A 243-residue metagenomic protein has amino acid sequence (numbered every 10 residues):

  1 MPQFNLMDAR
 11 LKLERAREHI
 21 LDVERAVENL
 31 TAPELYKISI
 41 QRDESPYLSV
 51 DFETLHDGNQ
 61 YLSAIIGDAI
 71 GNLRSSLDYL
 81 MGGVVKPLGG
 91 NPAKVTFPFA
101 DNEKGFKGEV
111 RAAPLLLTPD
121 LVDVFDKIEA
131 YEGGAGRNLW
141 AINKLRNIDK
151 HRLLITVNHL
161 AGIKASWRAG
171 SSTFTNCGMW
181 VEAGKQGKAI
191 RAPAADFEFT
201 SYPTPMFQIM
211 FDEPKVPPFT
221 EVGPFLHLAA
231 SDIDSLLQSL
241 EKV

Functional and structural regions predicted by a protein language model:
M1-V243: Acidic, Ser/Thr/Gly/Pro-rich intrinsically disordered interaction regions
